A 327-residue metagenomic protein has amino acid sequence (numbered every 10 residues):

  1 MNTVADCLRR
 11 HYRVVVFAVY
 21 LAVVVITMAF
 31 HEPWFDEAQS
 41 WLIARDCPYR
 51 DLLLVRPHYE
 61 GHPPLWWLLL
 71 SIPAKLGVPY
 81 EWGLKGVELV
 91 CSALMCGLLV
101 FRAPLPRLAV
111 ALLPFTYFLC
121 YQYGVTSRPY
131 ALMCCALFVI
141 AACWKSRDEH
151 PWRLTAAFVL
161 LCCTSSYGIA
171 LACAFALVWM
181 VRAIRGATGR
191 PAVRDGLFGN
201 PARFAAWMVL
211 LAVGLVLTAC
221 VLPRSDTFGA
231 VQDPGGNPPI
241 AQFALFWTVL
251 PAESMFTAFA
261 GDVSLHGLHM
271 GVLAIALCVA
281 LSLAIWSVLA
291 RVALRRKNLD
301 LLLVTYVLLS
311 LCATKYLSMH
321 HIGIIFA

Functional and structural regions predicted by a protein language model:
N2-V4, A18-L21, L94-L98, G271-K297: Hydrophobic, aromatic-rich transmembrane alpha-helices and their immediate juxtamembrane boundary segments
R9-E37, W207-D226, L309-S310: Transmembrane signal-anchor helices characteristic of membrane glycosylation enzymes that use polyprenol
V14, A18, G86-A111, I285-A290: Transmembrane-helix motifs of polytopic, lipid-linked glycan transferases
A22-V24, L119-Y123, F138-V139, P151-L177 (+1 more regions): Membrane-interface alpha helices of multi-pass inner-membrane proteins
W41-A44, Y49-G86, V90, P251-S254: Short hydrophobic/aromatic helix or loop-helix immediately within or flanking a transmembrane segment in polytopic
V125-A131: Short acidic/glycine- and proline-prone juxtamembrane loop motifs at membrane-interface regions of multi-pass membrane
L137-R153, A183-A187: Membrane-interface transmembrane helices that cradle and orient dolichyl/undecaprenyl
Y316-A327: Hydrophobic/aromatic-rich transmembrane helices and adjacent perimembrane loops
